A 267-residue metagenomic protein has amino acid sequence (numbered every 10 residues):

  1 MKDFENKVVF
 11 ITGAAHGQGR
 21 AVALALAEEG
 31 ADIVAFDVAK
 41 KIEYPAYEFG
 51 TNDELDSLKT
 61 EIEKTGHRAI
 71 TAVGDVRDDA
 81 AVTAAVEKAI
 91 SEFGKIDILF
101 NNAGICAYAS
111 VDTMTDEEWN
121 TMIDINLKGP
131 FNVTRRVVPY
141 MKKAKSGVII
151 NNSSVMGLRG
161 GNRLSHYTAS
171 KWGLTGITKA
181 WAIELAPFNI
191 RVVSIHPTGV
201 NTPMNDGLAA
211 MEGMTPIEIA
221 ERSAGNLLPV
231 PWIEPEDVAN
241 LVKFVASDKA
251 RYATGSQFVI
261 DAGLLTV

Functional and structural regions predicted by a protein language model:
K2-V38: Canonical Rossmann dinucleotide-binding motif of NAD(H)/NADP(H)-dependent dehydrogenases/reductases, specifically
S110-V111, E118-I123, L164, R222-S223: Substrate-binding pocket helix/loop in short-chain dehydrogenase/reductase
T134, S170, T178: Active-site helix of classical SDR
S154: Residue(s) in the substrate-gating loop at a strand-loop-helix junction that position the organic substrate next
R159, K243, T254-V267: Short C-terminal tail/terminal secondary-structure segment of NAD(P)H-dependent dehydrogenase/reductase domains
A186, R191, A253-G255: Short, small/polar-rich loop/turn modules that mediate ligand/substrate recognition or access, typified
L227-V238, K249: A conserved structural motif in NAD(P)-dependent oxidoreductases
